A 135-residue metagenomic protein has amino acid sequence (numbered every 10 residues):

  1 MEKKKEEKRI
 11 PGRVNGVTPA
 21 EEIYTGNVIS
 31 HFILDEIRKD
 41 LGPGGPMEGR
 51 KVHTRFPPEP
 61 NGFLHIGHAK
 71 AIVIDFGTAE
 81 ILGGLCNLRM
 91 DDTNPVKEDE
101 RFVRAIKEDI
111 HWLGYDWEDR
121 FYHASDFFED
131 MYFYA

Functional and structural regions predicted by a protein language model:
E2-A135: N-terminal Rossmann-like or analogous alpha/beta NTP/dinucleotide-binding catalytic cores that position adenine
